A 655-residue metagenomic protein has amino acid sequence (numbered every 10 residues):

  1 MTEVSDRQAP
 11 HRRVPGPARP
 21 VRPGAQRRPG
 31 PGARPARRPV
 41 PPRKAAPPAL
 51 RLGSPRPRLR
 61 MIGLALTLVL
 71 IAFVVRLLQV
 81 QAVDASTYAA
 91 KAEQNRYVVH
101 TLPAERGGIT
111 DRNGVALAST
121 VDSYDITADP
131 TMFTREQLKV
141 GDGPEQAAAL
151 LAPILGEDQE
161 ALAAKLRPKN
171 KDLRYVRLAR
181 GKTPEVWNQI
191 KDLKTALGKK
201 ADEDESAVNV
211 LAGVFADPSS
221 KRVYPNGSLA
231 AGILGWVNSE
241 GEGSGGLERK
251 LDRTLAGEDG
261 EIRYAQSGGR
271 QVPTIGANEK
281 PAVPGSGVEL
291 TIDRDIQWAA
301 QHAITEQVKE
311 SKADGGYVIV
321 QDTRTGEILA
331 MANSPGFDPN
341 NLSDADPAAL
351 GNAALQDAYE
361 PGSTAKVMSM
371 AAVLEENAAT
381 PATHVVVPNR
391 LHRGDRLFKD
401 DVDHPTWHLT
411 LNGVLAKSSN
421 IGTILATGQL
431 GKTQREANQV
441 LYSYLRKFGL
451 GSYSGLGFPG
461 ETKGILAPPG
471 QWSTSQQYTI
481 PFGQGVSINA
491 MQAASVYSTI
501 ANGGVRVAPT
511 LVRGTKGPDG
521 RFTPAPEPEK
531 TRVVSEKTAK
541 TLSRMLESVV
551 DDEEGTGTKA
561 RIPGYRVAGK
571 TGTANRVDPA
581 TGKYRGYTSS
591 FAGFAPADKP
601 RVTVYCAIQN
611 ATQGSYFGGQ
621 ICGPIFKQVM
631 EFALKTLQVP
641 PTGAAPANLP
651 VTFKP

Functional and structural regions predicted by a protein language model:
M1-P35: N-terminal targeting leaders characterized by basic, low-complexity, disordered sequences that direct proteins
T2-A9, Q146-P153, A164-P284, C606: Small/polar-residue-rich segments within soluble enzyme cores
T2-Q8, R34-V40, G53-T87: Hydrophobic alpha-helical transmembrane signal-anchor segments
R96, T101-E105, K312-G316, P509: Short, small/polar residue-rich loop motifs at catalytic or cofactor-binding pockets
T120-D125, D129-T131, A330-G336: Short beta->alpha transition motifs characteristic of CBS
Q266-A277, D322-S363, M368-T612, G618 (+1 more regions): Beta-lactam-recognizing serine transpeptidase/beta-lactamase-like catalytic domain environment
V272-G316: Conserved, well-ordered alpha-helix/loop/beta-strand core segments that scaffold catalytic motifs
F522-P528, G623-P655: Short, gly/Ser/Thr-rich active-site loops of penicillin-recognizing serine hydrolases
